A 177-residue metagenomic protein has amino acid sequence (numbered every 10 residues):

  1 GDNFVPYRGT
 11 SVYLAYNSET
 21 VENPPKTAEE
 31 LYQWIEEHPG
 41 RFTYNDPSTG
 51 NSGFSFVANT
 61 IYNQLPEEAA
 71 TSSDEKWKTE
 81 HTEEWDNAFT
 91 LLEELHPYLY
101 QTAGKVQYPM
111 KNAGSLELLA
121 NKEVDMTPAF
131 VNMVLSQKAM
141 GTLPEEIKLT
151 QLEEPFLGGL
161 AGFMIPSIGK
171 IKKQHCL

Functional and structural regions predicted by a protein language model:
G1-G114: Extracytoplasmic ligand-binding site segments that recognize negatively charged/polar headgroups
V5-G9, I35-E37, A120-N121, G141-L143 (+2 more regions): Extracellular/periplasmic catalytic domains that process cell-envelope and extracellular macromolecules
T10, L92-L95, L143-S167: Periplasmic-binding protein-like
Y13-T20, I61-Y62, G159-K173: A bilobed periplasmic-binding-protein/Venus flytrap-type ligand-binding module shared by bacterial periplasmic
T27, K170-L177: Short amphipathic alpha-helical coupling segments at ligand-binding clamshell hinges and other catalytic/signaling
L99-T102, E123, V134-Q137, L149-T150: N-terminal secretory/targeting leader peptides
K111-T127: Short helices/loops that flank or line small-molecule/ion binding pockets
M126-E145: A ligand-binding cleft/hinge motif common to bilobed small-molecule-binding domains
